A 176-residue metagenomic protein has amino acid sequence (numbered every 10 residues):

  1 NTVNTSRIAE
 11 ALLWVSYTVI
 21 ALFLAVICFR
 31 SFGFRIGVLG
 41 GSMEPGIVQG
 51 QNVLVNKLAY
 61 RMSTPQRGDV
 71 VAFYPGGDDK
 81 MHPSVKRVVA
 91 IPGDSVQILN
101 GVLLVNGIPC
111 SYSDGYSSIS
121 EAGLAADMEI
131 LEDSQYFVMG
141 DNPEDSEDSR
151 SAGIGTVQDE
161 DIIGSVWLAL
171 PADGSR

Functional and structural regions predicted by a protein language model:
N1-P83, A152-R176: Protein maturation boundaries and topogenic segments
M43, V89, S111-S120: A short, sequence-level motif marking secondary-structure junctions
Q51, Q66-V70, D94, Q135 (+1 more regions): Structural motif
P83-I108: Mid-length scaffold segments of soluble, non-membrane domains
C110-S111, P143: Short, isolated positions in well-ordered beta-strands
S117-S134: Acidic loop->beta-strand submotif enriched in PP2C/PPM serine/threonine phosphatases
E144-I154: Active-site loop architecture of trypsin-fold serine endopeptidases
